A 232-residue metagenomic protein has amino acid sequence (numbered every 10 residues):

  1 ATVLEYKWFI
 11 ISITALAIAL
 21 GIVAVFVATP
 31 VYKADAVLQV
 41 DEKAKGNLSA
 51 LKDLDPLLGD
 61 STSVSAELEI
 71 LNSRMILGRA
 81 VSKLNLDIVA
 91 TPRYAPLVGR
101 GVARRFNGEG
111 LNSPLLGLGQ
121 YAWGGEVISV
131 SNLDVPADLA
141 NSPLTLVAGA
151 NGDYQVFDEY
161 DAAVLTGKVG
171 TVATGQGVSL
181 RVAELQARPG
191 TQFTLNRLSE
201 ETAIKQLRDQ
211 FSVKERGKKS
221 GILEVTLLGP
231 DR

Functional and structural regions predicted by a protein language model:
A1-R232: Hydrophobic and amphipathic membrane-targeting/association helices
